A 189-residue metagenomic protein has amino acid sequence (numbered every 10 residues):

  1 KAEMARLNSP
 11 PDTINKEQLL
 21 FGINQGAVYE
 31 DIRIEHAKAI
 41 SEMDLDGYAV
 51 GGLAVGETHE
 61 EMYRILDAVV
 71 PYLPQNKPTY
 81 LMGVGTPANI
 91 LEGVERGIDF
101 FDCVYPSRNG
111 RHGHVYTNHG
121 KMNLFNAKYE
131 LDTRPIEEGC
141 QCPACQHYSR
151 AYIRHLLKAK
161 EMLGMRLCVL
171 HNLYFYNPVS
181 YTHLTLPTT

Functional and structural regions predicted by a protein language model:
K1-A2, I65: Well-ordered, non-membrane alpha-helical segments in soluble/globular domains
A2-L7, E35: Acidic/glycine-rich phosphate/pyrophosphate-binding loops and surrounding catalytic core that coordinate Mg2+
A5, S9, P71-P74, H147 (+2 more regions): Generic secondary-structure signature for well-ordered alpha-helical cores
P10, N15-I136: Glycine-rich phosphate/ribose-binding loops and adjacent secondary-structure elements that form binding surfaces
N118-R166: Cysteine-cluster motifs in flexible loop/terminal segments that predominantly coordinate metals
L167-V179: Short secondary-structure subsegments characteristic of cysteine-rich extracellular domains
T182-T188: Conserved small/polar residues in nucleotide/adenosyl-binding loops
